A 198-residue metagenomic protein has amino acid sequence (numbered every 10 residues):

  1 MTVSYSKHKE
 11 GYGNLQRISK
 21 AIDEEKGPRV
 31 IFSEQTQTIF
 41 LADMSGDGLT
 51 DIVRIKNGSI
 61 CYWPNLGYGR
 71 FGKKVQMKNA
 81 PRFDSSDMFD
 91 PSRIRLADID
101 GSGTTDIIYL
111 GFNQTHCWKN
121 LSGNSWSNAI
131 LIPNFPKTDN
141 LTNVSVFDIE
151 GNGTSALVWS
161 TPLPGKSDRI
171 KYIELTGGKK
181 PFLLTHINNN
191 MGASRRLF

Functional and structural regions predicted by a protein language model:
M1-F198: Beta-propeller-forming repeat regions
